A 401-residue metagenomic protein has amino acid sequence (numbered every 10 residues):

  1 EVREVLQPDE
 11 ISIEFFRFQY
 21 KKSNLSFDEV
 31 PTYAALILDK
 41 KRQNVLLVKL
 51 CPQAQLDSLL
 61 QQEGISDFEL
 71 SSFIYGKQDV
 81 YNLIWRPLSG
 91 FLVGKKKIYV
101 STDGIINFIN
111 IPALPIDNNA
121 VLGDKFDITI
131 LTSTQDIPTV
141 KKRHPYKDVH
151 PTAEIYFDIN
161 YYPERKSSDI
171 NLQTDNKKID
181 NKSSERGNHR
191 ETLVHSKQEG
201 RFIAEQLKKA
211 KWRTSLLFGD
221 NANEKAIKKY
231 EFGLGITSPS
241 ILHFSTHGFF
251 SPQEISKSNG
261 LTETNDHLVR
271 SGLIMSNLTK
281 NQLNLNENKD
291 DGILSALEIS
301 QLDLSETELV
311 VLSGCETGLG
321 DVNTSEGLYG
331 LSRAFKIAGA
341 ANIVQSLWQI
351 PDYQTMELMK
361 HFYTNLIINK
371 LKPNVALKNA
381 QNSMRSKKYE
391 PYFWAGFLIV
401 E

Functional and structural regions predicted by a protein language model:
E1-E401: Catalytic cores of enzymes
